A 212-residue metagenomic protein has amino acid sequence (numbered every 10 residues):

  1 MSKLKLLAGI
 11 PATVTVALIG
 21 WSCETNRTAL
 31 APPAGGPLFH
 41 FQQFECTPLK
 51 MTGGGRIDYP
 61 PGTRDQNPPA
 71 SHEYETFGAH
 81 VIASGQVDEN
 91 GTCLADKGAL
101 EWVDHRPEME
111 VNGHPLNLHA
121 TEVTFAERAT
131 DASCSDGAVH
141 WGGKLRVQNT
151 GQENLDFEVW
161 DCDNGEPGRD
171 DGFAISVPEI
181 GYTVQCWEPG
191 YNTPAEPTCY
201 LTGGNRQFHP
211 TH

Functional and structural regions predicted by a protein language model:
M1-I10: Bacterial N-terminal signal peptides that target proteins for export
I10-L18: Bacterial N-terminal signal peptides
A17-F44: Bacterial Sec-dependent N-terminal signal peptides
A29-P37, G53-G55, W141-N149, I175: Mobile, glycine-rich extracellular loop/lid and propeptide segments that shape or gate substrate/ligand access
F44-D65, W141-L145: Tryptophan-anchored aromatic micro-motifs
P68-W160: Predominantly extracellular/secreted and cell-surface proteins with exposed, flexible low-complexity segments
E153-S176: A short, surface-exposed beta-strand/turn
E179-H212: Edge beta-strand at a domain terminus
